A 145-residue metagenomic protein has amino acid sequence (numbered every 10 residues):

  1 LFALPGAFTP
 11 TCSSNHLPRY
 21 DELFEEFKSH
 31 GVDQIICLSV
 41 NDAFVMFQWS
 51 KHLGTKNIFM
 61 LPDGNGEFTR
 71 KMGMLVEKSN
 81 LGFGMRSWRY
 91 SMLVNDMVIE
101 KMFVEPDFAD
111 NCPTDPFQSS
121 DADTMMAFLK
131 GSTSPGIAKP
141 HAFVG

Functional and structural regions predicted by a protein language model:
L1-G145: Chalcogenol-based redox active-site neighborhoods
